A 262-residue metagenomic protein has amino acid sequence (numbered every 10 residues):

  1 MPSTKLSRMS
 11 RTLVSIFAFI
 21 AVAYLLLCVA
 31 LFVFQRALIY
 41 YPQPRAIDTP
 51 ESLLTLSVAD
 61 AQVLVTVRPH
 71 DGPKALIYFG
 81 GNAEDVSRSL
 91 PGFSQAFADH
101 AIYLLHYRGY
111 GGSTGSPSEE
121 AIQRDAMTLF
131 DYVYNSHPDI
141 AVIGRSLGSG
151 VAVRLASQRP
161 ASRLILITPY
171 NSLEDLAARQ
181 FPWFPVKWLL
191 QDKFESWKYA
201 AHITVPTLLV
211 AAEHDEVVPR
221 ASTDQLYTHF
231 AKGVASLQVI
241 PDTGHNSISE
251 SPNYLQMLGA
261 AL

Functional and structural regions predicted by a protein language model:
T12, I16-S57: An N-terminal hydrophobic leader/cap segment in hydrolases
Q62-Y132, R145, S149-G150, R154-A156: Membrane-embedded segments
P91-G92, S196, V205, P219-T228: Short alpha-helix in the alpha/beta-hydrolase fold that links the catalytic acid
S136-S146: Alpha/beta-hydrolase fold nucleophile elbow
S149-H202, E250-P252: Hydrolase active-site cap/lid region
I203-T204, L209-D215: Short beta-strand/loop motif that positions the catalytic acidic residue of the alpha/beta-hydrolase fold
H214-V218, H245-S247: Acidic catalytic loop of the alpha/beta-hydrolase fold
T243-N253: Catalytic histidine-centered segment of alpha/beta-hydrolase-like enzymes
